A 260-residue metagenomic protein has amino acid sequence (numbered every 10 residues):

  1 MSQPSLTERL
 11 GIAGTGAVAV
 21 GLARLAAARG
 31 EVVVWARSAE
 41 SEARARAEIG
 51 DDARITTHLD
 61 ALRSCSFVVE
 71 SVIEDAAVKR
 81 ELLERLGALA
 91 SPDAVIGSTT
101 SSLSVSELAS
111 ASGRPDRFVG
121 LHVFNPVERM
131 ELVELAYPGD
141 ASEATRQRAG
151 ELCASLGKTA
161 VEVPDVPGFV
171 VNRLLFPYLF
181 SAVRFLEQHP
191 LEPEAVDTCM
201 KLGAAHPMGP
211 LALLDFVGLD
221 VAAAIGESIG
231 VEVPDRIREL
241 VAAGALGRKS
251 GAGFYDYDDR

Functional and structural regions predicted by a protein language model:
M1-R54: NAD(P)+-binding Rossmann beta1-loop-alpha1 motif at the extreme N-terminus of oxidoreductases
S2-E8, I12, R24, R37 (+4 more regions): NAD(P)-dependent Rossmann-like dehydrogenase/reductase catalytic/cofactor-binding core
L10, R54-F67, R148, L152-G157 (+1 more regions): Amphipathic alpha-helical segments at domain termini/boundaries
A13, W35, T56, S71 (+2 more regions): Structural motif
V32-V33, N172-L179: Structural/interface elements that position substrates and couple domains in central-metabolism enzymes
R37, S41, D52-V95: Rossmann-like NAD(P)-binding element
V95-P164, N172: Rossmann-fold dinucleotide-binding core
